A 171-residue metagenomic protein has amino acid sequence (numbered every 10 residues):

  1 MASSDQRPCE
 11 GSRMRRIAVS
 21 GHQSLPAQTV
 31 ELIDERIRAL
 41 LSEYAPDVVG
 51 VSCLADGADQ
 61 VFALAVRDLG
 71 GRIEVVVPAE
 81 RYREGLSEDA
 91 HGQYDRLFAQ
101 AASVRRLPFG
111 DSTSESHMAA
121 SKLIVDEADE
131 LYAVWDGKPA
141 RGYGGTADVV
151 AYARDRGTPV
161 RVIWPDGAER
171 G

Functional and structural regions predicted by a protein language model:
P8-R170: Acidic/glycine-enriched connector segments
